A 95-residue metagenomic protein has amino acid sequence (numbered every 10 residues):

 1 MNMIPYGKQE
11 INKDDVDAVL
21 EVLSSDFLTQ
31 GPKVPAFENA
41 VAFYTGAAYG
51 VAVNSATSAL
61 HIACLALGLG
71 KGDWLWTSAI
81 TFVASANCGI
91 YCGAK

Functional and structural regions predicted by a protein language model:
M1-F27, P32: N-terminal "arm"/small-domain region of PLP-dependent enzymes with the aminotransferase-like
F27-W74, S85-K95: Phosphate-binding glycine-rich loop
